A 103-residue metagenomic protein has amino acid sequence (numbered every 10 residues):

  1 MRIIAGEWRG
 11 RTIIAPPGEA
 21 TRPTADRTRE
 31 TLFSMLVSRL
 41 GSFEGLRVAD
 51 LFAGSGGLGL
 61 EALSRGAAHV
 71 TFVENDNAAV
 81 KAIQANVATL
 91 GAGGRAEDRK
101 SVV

Functional and structural regions predicted by a protein language model:
M1-V103: Class I S-adenosyl-L-methionine-dependent methyltransferase catalytic core
